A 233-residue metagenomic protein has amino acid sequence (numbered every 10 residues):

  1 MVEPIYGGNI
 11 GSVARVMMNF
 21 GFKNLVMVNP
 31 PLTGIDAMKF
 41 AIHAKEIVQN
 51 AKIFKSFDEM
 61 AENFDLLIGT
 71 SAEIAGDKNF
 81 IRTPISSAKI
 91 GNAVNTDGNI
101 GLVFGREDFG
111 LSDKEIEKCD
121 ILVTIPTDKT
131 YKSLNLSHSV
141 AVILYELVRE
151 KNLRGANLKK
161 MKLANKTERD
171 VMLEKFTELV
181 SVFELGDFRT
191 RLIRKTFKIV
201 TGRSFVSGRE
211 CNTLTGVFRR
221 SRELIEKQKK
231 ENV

Functional and structural regions predicted by a protein language model:
M1-V233: Post-transcriptional modification and biogenesis factors for structured RNAs of the translation apparatus
